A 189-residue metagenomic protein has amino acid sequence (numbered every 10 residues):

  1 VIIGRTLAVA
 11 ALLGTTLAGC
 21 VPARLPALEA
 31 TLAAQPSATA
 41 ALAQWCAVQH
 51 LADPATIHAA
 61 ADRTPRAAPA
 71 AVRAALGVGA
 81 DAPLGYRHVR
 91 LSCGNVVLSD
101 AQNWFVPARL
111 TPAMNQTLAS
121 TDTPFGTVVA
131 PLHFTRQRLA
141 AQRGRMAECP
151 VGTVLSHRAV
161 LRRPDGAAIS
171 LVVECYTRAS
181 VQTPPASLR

Functional and structural regions predicted by a protein language model:
V1-A8: Bacterial N-terminal signal peptides that target proteins for export
R5, R87, H157-R158: Basic side chains
A8-A18: Bacterial N-terminal signal peptides
C20-S92, V96-E148, R163-V172, A179-R189: N-terminal domain-onset segments
P150-G152: C-terminal low-complexity, charged extensions that often adopt amphipathic alpha-helices
V154-R162: Low-complexity, intrinsically disordered Gly/Pro/Thr-rich segments
